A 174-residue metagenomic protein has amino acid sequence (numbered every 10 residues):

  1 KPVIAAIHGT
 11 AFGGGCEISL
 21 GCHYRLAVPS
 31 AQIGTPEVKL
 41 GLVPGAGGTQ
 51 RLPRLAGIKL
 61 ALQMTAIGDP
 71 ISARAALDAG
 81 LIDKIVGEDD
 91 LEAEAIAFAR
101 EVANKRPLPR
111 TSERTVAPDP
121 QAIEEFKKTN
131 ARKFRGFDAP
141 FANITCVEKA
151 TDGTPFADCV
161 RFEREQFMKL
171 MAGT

Functional and structural regions predicted by a protein language model:
K1-H8, G48-Q50, L55, T174: An acidic, glycine-rich surface segment that forms the CoA-thioester-binding/catalytic face of crotonase-fold enzymes
K1-L40, P44: Glycine-rich beta-to-alpha active-site loop
E17-G21, K59, T65-Q166: Amphipathic alpha-helical segments at domain termini/boundaries
A27-S30, L55, K59: Secondary-structure transition/capping motifs at alpha-helix termini and the adjoining loop/turn into the next element
